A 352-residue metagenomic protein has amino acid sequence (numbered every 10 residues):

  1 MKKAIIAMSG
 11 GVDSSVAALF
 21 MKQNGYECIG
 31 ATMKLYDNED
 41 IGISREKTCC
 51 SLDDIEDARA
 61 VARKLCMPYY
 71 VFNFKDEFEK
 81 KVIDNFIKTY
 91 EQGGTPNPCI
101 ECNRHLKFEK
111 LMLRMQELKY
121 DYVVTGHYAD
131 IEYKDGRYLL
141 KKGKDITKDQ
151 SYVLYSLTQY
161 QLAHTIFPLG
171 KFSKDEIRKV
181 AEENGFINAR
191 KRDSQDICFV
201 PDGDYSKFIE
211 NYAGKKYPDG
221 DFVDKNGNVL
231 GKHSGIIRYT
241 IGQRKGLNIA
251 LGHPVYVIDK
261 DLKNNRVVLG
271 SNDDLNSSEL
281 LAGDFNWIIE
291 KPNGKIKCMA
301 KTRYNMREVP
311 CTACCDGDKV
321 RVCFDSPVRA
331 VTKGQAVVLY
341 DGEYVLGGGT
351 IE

Functional and structural regions predicted by a protein language model:
M1-Y155, I166, D175-E176: ATP-dependent adenylation/nucleotidyltransferase module used to activate substrates
G126-I131, G136-E352: AMP-forming adenylation/ATP pyrophosphatase catalytic core
